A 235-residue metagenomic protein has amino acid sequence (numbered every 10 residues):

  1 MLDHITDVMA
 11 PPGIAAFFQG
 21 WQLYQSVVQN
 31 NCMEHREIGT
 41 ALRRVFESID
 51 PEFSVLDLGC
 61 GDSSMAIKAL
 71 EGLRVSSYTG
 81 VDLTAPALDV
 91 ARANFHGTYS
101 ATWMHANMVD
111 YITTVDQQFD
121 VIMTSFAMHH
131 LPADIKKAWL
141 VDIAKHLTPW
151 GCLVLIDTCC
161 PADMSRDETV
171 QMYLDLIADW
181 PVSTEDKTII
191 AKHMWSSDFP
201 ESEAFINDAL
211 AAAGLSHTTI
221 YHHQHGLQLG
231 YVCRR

Functional and structural regions predicted by a protein language model:
L2-D50: Conserved class I S-adenosyl-L-methionine
L56, S63-D110: Class I SAM-dependent methyltransferase SAM/SAH-binding core
D110-D116: Short conserved loop adjoining the S-adenosyl-L-methionine
M123: A conserved beta-strand element that flanks and buttresses the S-adenosyl-L-methionine
F126-A127: Short catalytic micro-motifs in class I SAM-dependent methyltransferases
K137-P149: A short glycine-rich, Lys/Arg-flanked "PGG" loop and its adjoining helix->strand segment in the class I
I156-A212: C-terminal alpha-helical "lid/dimerization" subdomain adjacent to the S-adenosyl-L-methionine
S216-R235: Core SAM-dependent methyltransferase catalytic element
